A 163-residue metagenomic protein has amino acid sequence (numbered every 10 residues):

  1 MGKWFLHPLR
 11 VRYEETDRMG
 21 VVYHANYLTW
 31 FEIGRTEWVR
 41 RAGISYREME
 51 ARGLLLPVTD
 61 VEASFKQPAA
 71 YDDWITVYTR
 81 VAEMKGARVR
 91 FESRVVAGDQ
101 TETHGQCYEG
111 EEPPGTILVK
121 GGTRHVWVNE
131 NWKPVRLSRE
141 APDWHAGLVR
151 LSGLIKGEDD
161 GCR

Functional and structural regions predicted by a protein language model:
M1-W38, D160-R163: Catalytic strand-loop segment that frames the active site of acyl-thioester-processing enzymes
K3, H7, R40, F65 (+2 more regions): HotDog/MaoC-like acyl-thioester-processing domains
H24, A51-R52: A short beta-loop-beta micro-motif enriched in histidine and acidic residues
I33-M49: Short beta-strand/loop turn elements enriched in aromatics
G53-Y71: Small beta-barrel nucleic-acid-binding modules, principally OB-folds
